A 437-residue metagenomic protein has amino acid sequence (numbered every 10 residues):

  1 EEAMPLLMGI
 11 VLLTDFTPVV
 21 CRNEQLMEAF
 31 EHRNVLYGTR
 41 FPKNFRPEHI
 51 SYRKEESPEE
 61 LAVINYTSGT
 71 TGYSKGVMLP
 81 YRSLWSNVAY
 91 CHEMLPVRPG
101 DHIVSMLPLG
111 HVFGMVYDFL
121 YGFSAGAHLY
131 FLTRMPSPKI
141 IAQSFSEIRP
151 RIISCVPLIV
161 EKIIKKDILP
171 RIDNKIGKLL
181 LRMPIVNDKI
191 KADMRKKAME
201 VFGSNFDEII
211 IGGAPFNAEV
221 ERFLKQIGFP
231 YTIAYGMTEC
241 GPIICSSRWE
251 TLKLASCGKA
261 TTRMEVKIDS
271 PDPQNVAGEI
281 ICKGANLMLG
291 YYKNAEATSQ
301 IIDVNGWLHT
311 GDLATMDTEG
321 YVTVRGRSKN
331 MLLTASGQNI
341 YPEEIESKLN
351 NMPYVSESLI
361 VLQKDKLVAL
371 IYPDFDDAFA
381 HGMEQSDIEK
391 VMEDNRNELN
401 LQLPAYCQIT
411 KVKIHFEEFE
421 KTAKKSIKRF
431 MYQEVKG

Functional and structural regions predicted by a protein language model:
E1-R40, D365: Structural core segment of the AMP-binding/adenylate-forming
A29-N34, R151-S154, I164-L252, S356: Gly/Ser/Thr-rich phosphate-binding loop
N34-Y66, Y73, P96-H102: Conserved pre-ATP/AMP-binding loop-to-beta segment of ANL
A62-S86: Conserved AMP-binding A3 loop
W85-H102, L109-K196, N205, P230: Conserved AMP-binding/adenylation subdomain of ANL enzymes
K267, Q274-N275, E279-T334: Conserved ATP-binding/catalytic segment of the ANL
L287, Y321-N350, D377-D387, L403-I409 (+1 more regions): Adenylate-forming
L332, E357-V368, R396-G437: Conserved C-terminal "lid"/linker of ANL adenylate-forming enzymes
